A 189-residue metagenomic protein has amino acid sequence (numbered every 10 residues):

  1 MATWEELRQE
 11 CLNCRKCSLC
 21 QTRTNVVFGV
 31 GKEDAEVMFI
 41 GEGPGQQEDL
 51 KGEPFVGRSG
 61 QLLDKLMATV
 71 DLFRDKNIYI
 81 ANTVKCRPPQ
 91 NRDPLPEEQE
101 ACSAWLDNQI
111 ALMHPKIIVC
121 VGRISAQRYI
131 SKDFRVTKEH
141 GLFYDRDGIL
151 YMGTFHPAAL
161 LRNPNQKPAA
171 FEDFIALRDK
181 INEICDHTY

Functional and structural regions predicted by a protein language model:
M1-Y189: A polyanion-binding, active-site-adjacent surface
